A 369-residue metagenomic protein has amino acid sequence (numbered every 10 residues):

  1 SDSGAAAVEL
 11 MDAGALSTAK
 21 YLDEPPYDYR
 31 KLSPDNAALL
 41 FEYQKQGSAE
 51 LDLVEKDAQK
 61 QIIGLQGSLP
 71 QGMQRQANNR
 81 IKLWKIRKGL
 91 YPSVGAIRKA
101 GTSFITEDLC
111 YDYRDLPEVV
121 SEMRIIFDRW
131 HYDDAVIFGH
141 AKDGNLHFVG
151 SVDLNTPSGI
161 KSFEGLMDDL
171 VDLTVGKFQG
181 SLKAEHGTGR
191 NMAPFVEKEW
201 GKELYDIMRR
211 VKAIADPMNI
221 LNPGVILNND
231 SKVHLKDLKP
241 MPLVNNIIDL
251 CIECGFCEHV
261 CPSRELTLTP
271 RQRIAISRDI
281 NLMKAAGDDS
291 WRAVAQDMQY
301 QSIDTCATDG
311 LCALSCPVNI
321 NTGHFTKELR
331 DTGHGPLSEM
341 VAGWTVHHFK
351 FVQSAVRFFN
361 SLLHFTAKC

Functional and structural regions predicted by a protein language model:
S1-A184, T188-D230, L235, K239-E265: Noncatalytic alpha-helical scaffold of FAD-dependent oxidoreductases
L22-D23, I105, N145, V149 (+10 more regions): Charge-rich, low-complexity amphipathic helices in intrinsically disordered tails/linkers adjacent to domains
D28-L32, T156-I160, G201-I207, I280-K284 (+4 more regions): Short, structured secondary-structure boundary patches
D52, K56-Q59, I63, W84 (+14 more regions): Generic detector of well-ordered alpha-helical segments enriched in charged/polar residues, highlighting helical
A96-A100, A286-C369: Iron-sulfur-cluster electron-transfer modules
I220-V225, F256-D279, T305-T332: Iron-sulfur cluster-binding cysteine motifs and their immediate structural context in ferredoxin-like electron-transfer
L221-L243, Q272-D297: Short, charged low-complexity linear segments at domain edges
